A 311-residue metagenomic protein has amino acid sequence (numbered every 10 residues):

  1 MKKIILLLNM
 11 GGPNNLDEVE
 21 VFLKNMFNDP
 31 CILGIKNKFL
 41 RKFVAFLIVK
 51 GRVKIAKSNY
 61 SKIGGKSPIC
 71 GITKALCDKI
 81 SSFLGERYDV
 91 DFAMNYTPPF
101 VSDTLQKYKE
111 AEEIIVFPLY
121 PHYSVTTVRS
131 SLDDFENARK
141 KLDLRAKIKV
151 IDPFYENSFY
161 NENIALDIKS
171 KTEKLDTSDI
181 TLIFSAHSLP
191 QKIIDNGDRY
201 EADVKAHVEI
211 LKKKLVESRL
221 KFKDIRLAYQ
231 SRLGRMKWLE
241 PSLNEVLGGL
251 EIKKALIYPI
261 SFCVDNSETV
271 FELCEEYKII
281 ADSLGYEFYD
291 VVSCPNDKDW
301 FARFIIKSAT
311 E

Functional and structural regions predicted by a protein language model:
M1-E311: Active-site-proximal alpha-helix that buttresses catalytic centers in soluble enzyme cores
